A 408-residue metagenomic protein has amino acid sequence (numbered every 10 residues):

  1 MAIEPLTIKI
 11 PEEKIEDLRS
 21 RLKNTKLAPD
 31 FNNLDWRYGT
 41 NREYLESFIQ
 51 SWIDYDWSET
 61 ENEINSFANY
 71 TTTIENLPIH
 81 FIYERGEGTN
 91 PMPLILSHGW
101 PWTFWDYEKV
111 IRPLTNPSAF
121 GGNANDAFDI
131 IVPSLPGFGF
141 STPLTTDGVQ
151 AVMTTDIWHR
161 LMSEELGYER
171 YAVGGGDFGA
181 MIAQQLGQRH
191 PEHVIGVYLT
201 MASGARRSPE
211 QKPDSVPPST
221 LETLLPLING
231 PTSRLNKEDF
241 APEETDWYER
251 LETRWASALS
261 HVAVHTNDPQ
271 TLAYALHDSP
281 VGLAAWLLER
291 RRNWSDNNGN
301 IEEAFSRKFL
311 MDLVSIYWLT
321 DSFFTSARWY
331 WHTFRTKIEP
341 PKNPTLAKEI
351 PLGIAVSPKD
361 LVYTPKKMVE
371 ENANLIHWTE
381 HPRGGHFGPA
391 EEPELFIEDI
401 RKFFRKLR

Functional and structural regions predicted by a protein language model:
K14-G86, N90, F309, W318 (+1 more regions): Non-catalytic accessory segments flanking enzyme active sites
S58-E59, F120-G122, I131, L135-V149 (+2 more regions): Glycine-rich "HGGG/HGxG" loop immediately N-terminal to the catalytic nucleophile of the alpha/beta-hydrolase
P91-G99: Short beta-strand element of the alpha/beta-hydrolase
P93, A127-V132: A fold-wide structural signal in alpha/beta-hydrolase
W100-L114: The serine-hydrolase catalytic nucleophile loop
P113-F120, E165-T223, L235, F240: Conserved hydrolase catalytic core segment
T146-E165: Alpha/beta-hydrolase active-site loop
H265-R408: C-terminal subdomain of alpha/beta-hydrolase-fold enzymes, centered on the catalytic histidine and its supporting
